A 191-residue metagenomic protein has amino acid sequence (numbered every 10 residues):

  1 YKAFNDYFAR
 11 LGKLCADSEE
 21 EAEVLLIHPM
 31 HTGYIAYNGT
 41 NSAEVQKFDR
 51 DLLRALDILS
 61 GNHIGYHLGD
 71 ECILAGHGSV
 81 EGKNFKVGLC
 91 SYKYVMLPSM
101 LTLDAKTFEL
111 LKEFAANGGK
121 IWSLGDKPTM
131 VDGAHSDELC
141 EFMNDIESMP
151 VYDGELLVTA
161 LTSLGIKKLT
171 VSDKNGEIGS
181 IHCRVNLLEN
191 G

Functional and structural regions predicted by a protein language model:
Y1-G191: Carbohydrate-binding surfaces of carbohydrate-active enzymes
